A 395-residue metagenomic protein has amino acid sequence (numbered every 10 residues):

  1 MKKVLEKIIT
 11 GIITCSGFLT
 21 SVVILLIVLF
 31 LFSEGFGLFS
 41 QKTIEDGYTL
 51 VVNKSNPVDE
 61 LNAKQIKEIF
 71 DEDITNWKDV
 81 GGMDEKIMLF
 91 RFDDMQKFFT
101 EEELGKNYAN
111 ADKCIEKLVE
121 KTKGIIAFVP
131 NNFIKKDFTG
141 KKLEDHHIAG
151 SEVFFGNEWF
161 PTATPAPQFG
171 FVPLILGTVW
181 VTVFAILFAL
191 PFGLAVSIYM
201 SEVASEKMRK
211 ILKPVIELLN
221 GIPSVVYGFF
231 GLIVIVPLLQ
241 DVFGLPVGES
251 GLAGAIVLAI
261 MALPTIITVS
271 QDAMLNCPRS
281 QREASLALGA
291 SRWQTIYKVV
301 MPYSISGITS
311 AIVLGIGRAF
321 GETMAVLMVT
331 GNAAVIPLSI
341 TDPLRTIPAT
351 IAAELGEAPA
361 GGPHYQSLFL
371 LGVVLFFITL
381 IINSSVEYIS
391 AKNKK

Functional and structural regions predicted by a protein language model:
M1-G11, F36-D46, K64-Q65, D73-I74 (+3 more regions): Periplasmic/extracellular loop-to-transmembrane helix junction in inner-membrane transport proteins
E6, E34-F39, S151-F169, Y227-M261 (+1 more regions): Membrane-interfacial helix termini and adjacent extracytoplasmic/periplasmic loops of multi-pass transporters
E6-G11, F192-G231, V269: Cytoplasmic-entry segments and transmembrane alpha-helices of multi-pass inner-membrane transporters
S40-F155: Flexible loop/hinge segments at secondary-structure junctions
V269, P278, R292-M328: Transmembrane alpha-helices
Q271, L275, R279, A353-K395: C-terminal transmembrane helix and the adjacent membrane-cytosol boundary/short C-terminal tail of inner/organellar
R318-F320, M324-G362: Glycine-rich helix-loop "coupling/hinge" segments at transmembrane-helix boundaries in multipass transporters
